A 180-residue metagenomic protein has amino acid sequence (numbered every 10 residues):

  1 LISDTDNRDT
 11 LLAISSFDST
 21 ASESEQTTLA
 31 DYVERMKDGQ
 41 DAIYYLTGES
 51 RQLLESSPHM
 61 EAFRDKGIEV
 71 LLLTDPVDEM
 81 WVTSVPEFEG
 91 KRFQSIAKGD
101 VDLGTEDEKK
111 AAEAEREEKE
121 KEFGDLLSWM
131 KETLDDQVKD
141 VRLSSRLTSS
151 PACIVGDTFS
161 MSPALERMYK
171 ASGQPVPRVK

Functional and structural regions predicted by a protein language model:
L1-K180: Conserved GHKL (Bergerat-fold) ATPase module
